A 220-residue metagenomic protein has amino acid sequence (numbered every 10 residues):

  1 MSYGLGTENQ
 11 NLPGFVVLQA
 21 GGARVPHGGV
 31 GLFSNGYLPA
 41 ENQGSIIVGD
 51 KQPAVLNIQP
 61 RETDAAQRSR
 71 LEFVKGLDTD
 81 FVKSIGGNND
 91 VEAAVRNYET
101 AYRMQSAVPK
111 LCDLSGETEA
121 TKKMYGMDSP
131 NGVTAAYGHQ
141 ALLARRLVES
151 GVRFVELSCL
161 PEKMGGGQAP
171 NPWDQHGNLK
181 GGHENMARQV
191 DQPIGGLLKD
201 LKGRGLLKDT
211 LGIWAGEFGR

Functional and structural regions predicted by a protein language model:
M1-R220: Ligand-binding pockets and gating/stacking loops
